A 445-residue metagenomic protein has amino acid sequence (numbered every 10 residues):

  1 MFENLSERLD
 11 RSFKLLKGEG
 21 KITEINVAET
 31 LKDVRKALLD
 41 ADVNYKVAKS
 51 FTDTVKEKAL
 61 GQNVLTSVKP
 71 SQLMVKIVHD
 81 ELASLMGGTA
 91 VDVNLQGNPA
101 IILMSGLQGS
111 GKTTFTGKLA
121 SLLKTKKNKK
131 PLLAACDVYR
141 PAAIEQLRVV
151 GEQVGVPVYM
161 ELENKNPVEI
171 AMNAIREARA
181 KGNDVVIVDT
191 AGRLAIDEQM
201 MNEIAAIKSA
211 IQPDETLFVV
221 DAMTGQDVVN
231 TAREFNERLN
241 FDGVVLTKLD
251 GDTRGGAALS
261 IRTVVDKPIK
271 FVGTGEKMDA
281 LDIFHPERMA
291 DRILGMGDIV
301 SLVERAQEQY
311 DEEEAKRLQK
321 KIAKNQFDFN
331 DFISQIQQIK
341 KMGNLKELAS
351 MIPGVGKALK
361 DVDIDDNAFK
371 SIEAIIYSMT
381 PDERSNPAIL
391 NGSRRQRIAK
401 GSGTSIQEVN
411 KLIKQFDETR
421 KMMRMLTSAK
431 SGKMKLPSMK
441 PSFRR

Functional and structural regions predicted by a protein language model:
F2-E19, R288-R445: Long amphipathic alpha-helical segments used for membrane anchoring, targeting, substrate engagement, or oligomerization
R8-C136, A143-N164, A171-V188: Primarily NTPase-proximal linker/entry elements flanking Walker-type ATP/GTP-binding cores
L16, D42, V78, L107 (+9 more regions): Residue-level signature of catalytic and energy-coupling elements of molecular machines, predominantly ATP/GTP-dependent
E19, N26, T66, D92-Q96 (+14 more regions): Replace "in large, NTP-powered and nucleic-acid-processing enzymes" with "in large, NTP-powered factors and other
E29, D33, S50, T54 (+8 more regions): Amphipathic alpha-helical interaction segments
S110, Y139-P141, K165-P167, G192-I196 (+2 more regions): Short, small-residue-enriched loops and turns at beta-alpha junctions that line or gate enzyme active sites
K126-L132, V154-V158, D184-V186, I211-T216 (+2 more regions): Short, surface-exposed connector motifs at secondary-structure boundaries
A171-I175, N183, A195, Q199-S209 (+1 more regions): Conserved phosphate-handling catalytic cores of large alpha/beta enzymes
